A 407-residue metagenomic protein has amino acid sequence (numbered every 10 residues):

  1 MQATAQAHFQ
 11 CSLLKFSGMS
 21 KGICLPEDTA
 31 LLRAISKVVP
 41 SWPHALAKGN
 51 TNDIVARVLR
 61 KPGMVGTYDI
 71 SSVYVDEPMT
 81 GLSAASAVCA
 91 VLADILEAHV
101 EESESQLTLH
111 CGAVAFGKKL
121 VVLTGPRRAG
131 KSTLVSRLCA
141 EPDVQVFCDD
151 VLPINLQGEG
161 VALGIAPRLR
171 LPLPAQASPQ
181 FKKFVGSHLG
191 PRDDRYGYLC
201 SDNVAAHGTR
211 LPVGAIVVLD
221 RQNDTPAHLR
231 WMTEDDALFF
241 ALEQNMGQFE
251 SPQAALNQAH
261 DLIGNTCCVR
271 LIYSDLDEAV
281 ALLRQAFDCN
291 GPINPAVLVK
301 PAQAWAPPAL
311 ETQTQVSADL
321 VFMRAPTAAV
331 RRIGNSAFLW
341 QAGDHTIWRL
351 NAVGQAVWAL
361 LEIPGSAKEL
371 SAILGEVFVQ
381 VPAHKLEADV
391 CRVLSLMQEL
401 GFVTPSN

Functional and structural regions predicted by a protein language model:
M1-A90, E102, A281, Q285-A296 (+7 more regions): Long, basic/Gly/Ser/Thr-rich N-terminal segments that mediate initial subcellular attachment or targeting
A3-L13, S20, P26-I35, T51 (+3 more regions): Glycine-rich, often acidic-flanked micro-motifs that create phosphate/phosphodiester-binding or positioning elements
L96-E102: Short, basic phosphate-binding NTP loop
S105-Q106: Short coil-to-beta microelement around the adenine-binding A-loop and adjacent beta1/P-loop entry of ABC ATPase
A129-K131: Conserved glycine(s) of the Walker
L134-V135: Post-Walker A alpha-helix
S317-R331: C-terminal cap/loop subdomain of S1 sulfatases and analogous C-terminal strand-loop tails that border
T346-N407: Long, charge-rich, low-complexity alpha-helical segments
